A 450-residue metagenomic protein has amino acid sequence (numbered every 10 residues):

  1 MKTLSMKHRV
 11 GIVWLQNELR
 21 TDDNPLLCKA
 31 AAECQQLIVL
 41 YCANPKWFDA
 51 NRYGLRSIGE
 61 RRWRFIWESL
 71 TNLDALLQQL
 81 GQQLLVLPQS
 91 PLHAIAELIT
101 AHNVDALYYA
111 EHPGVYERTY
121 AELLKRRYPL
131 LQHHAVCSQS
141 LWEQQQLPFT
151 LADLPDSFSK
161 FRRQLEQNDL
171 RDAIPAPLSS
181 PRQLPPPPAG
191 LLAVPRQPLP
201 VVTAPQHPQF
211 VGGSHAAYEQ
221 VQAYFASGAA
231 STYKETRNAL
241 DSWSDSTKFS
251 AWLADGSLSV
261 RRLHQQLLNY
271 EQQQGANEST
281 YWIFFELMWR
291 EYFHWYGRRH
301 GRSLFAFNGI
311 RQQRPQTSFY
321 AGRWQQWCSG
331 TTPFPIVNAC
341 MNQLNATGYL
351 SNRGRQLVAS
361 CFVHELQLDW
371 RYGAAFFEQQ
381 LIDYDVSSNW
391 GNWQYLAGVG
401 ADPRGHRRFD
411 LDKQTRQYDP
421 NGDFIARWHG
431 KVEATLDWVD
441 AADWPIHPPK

Functional and structural regions predicted by a protein language model:
M1, L27-K29, T71-L73, L123 (+8 more regions): Intrinsically disordered, low-complexity boundary segments flanking structured domains
K2-A173, N342, S388, N392: Trp/Phe/Arg-rich N-terminal binding region typifying the photolyase-homology
L26, S69, L73, A217-Y224 (+4 more regions): Alpha-helical packing segments of well-folded alpha/beta enzyme cores
A31, H215-Y218, M341, A374: Residues within alpha-helical segments
R56-R64, P208-H215, W327, T415: Charge-dense, low-complexity intrinsically disordered segments
F65, S69, G213-A216, T332 (+2 more regions): Soluble or luminal CAZymes and related metallo-dependent hydrolases
T150-A306, T415-K450: Glycine/tryptophan-enriched, flexible segments
D245-D437: Active-site-proximal binding-pocket segments
